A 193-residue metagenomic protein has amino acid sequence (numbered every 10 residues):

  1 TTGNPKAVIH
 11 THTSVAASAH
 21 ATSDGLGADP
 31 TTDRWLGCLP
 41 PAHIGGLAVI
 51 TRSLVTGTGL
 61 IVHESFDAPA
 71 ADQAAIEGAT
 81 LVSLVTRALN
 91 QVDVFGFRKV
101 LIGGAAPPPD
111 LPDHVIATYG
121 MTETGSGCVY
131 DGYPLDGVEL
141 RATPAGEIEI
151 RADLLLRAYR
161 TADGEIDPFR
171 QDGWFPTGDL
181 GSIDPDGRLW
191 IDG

Functional and structural regions predicted by a protein language model:
T1, P5: Glycine-rich phosphate-binding P-loop
K6-Q91, I116: AMP-binding/adenylate-forming
I9-T11, C128-G132, T143, R151: Short beta-strand-to-turn element immediately C-terminal to the catalytic PLP-Schiff-base lysine in fold type I
H12-T13, V138, G178: Structural detector for helix-capping/boundary residues
G37, V62, L84, I102 (+3 more regions): A structural signal for the hydrophobic beta-strands that form the central parallel beta-sheet of Rossmann-like
H43, D136, S182: Nucleotide-sugar-dependent glycosyltransferase donor-binding/catalytic pocket residues
A79-L84, A88-P134, E139-R141: Gly/Ser/Thr-rich phosphate-binding loop
E149-G193: Conserved ATP-binding/catalytic segment of the ANL
